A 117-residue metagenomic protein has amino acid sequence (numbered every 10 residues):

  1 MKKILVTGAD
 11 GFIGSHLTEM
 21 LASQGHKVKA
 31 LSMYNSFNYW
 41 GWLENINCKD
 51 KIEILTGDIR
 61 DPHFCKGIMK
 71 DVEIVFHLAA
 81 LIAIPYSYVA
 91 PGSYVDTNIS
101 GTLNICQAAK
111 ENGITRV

Functional and structural regions predicted by a protein language model:
M1-V117: N-terminal Rossmann-like NAD(P)+-binding domain of SDR-like oxidoreductases, especially those catalyzing
